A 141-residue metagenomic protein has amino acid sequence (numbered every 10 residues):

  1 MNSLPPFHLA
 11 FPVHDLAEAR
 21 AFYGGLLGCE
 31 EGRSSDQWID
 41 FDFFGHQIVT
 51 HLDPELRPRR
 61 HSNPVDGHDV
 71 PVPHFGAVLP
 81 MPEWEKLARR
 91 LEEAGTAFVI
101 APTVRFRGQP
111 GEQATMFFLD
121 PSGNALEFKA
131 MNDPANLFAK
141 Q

Functional and structural regions predicted by a protein language model:
M1, E31, I39-D40, P64-G67 (+1 more regions): Short secondary-structure boundary/capping segments
M1-E18, H74-F75, L79, A130-Q141: N-terminal beta-strand motif that seeds the catalytic metal site of vicinal oxygen chelate
P5-F7, Q37, H46, P71-P73 (+1 more regions): A generic structural signal for short beta-strands and their flanking turns/coil linkers
P6-H14, D42, S62-R90, Q113-L119: Vicinal oxygen chelate
F11-R57: Core segments of cupin and vicinal oxygen chelate
A19, Y23, F75, L91: Hydrophobic pocket/interface hotspot
R59-N63, L137-K140: A short, polar/proline- and glycine-enriched secondary-structure boundary/capping micro-motif
A88-Q141: Vicinal oxygen chelate
